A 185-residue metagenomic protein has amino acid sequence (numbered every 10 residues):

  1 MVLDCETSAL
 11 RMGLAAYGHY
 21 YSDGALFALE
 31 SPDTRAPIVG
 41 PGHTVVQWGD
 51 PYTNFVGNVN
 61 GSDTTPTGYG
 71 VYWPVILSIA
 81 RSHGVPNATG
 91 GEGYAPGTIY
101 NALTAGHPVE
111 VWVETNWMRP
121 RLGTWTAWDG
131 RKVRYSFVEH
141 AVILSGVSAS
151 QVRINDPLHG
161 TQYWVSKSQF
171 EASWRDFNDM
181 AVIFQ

Functional and structural regions predicted by a protein language model:
M1, H107, V138-H140, S148-S150: Envelope-exposed proteins and targeting segments
M1-P108, Q185: Cysteine-nucleophile protease catalytic domains, especially the papain-like/related folds used in DUB/UBL proteases
D4, A88-G90, V109-V113, I143 (+2 more regions): Structural recognition of the beta-strand scaffold that forms the well-ordered cores of secreted hydrolase catalytic
A9, G91-G93, V113-W117, G146-S148 (+1 more regions): A mature extracytoplasmic/lumenal domain signature
P66-T67, V142-G146: Short linear motifs in intrinsically disordered
T98-I99, R119-G123, Q162-V165: Extracytoplasmic/secreted cell-surface and envelope-processing proteins
H107-V113, R121, D129-S136: Catalytic-core segments of thiol-dependent peptidases
W125-S136, S145-Q185: Noncatalytic regulatory segments and standalone regulatory/sensor domains
